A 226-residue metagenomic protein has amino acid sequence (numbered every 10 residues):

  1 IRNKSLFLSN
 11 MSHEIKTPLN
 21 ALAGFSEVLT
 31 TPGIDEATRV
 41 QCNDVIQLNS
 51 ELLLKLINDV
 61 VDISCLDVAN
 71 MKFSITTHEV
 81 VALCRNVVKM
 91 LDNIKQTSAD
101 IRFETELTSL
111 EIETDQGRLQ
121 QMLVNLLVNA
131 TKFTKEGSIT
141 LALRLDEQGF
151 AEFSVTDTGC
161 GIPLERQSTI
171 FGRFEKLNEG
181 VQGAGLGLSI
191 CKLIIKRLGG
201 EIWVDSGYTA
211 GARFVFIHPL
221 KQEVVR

Functional and structural regions predicted by a protein language model:
I1-T31: Primarily the dimerization/phosphotransfer
L48-L53: Short alpha-helical segment of the dimerization/phosphotransfer core of two-component systems
S64-I75: Helix-loop junction within the histidine kinase core
A130-T131: Short helix-loop "hinge" at the ATP-lid/N-box region of the Bergerat-fold HATPase_c
I162-F174: Short conserved segment of the HATPase_c
G187, C191: Short alpha-helical Gxxx[C/S/T] motif in the catalytic ATP-binding
